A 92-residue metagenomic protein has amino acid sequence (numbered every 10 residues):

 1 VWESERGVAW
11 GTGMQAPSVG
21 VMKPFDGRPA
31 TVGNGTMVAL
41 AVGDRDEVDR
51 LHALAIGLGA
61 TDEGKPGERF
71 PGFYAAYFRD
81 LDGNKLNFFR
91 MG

Functional and structural regions predicted by a protein language model:
V1-G33, L86-R90: Conserved short beta-strand elements that form part of the metal-binding/catalytic scaffold of enzyme active sites
S4-G11, G43-E47, I56: A generic short-segment signal for beta-strand/edge and adjacent turn/coil regions
M14, F25, V42-D44, D80-D82 (+1 more regions): Non-catalytic surface loops within mature trypsin-like serine protease
M22, A39-A41, K65-P66, F89: A cross-family glycoside hydrolase active-site/sugar-binding cleft signature
K23-P24, D44, T61, G72: Hydrophobic alpha-helical segments and their boundary regions
A30-L54, Y74-R79: Vicinal oxygen chelate
H52, I56-G92: Vicinal oxygen chelate
